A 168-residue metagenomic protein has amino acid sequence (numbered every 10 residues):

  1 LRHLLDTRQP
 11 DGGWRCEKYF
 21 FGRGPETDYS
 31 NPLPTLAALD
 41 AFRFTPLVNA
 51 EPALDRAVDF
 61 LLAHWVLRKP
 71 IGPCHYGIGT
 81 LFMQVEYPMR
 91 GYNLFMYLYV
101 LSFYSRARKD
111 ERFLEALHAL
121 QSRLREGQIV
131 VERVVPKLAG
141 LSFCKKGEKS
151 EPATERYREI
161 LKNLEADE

Functional and structural regions predicted by a protein language model:
R2, D6-R56, F60-E115, V130-D167: An alpha-helical repeat/solenoid feature that recognizes helix-turn-helix modules
Q121-E126, R133-V134: Catalytic-face loop-and-helix region of soluble metabolic enzyme cores
